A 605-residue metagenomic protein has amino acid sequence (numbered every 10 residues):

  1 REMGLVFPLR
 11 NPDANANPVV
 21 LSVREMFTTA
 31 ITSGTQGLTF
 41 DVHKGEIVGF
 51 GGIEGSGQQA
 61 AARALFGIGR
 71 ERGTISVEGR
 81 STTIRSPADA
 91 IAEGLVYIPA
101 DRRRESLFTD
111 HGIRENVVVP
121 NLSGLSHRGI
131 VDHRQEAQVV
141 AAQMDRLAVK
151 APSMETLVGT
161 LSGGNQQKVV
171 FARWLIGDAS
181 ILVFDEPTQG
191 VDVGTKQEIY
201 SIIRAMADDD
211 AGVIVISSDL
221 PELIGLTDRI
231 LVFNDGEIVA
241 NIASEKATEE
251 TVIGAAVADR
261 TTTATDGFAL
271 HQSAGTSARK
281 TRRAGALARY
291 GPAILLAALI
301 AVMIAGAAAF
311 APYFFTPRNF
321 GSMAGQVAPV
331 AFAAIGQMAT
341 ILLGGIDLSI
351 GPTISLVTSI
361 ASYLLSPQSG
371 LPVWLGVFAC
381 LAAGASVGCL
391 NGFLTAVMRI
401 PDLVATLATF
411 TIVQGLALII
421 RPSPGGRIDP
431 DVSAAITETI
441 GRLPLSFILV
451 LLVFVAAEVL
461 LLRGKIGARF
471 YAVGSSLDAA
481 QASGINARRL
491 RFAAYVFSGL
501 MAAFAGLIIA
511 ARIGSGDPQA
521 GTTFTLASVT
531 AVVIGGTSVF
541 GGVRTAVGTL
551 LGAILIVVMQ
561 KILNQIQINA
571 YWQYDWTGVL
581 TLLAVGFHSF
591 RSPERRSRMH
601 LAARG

Functional and structural regions predicted by a protein language model:
R1-A286, R595: Glycine-rich phosphate-binding loops of nucleotide-dependent enzymes
I31-T32, R146, A293, M303-A307 (+4 more regions): Alpha-helical transmembrane segments of multi-pass integral membrane proteins
E155, N319, A456-V496: Membrane-helix/interface signature in polytopic inner-membrane proteins
S218, A502, R512-G578: Transmembrane alpha-helical segments in multi-pass inner-membrane proteins
A258-A305, A482-R489, M559-G605: Cytosolic-side transmembrane-helix boundaries in multi-pass membrane proteins
I304-S369, F393-I400, V529-A546, V579 (+1 more regions): Single transmembrane alpha-helix segments in multi-pass membrane proteins
S369-T411, L551-L555: Alpha-helical transmembrane segments within multi-pass membrane transporters and channels
D402-G464, L490-A493, R512-G521, S597-G605: Transmembrane helix-bundle core of multi-pass membrane transporters and related energy-transducing complexes
